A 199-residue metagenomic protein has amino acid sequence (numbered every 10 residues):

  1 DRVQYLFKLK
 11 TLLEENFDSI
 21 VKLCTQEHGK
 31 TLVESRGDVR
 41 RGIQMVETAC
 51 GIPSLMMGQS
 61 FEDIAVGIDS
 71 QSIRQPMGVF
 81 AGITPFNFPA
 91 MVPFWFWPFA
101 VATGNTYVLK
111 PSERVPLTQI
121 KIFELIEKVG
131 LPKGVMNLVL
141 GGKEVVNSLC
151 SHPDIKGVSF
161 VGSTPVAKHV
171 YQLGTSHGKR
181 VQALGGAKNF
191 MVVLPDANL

Functional and structural regions predicted by a protein language model:
D1-M57, G67: Glycine-rich loop-to-alpha-helix module at the N-terminal edge of alpha/beta enzyme cores
G58-L199: Rossmann-like NAD(P) dinucleotide-binding subdomain of oxidoreductase/dehydrogenase enzymes
